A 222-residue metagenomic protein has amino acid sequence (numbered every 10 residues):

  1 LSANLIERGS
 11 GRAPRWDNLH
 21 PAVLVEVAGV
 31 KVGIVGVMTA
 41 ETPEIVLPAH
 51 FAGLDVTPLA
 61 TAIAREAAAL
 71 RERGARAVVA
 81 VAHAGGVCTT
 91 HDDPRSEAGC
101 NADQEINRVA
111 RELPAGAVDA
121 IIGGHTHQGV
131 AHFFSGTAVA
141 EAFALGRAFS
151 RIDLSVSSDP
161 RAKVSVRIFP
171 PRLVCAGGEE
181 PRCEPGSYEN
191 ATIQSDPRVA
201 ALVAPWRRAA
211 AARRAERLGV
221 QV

Functional and structural regions predicted by a protein language model:
L1-E184: Acidic, metal/ion-coordinating pockets
A162-I168, R172-V222: Hard-cation-handling environments
